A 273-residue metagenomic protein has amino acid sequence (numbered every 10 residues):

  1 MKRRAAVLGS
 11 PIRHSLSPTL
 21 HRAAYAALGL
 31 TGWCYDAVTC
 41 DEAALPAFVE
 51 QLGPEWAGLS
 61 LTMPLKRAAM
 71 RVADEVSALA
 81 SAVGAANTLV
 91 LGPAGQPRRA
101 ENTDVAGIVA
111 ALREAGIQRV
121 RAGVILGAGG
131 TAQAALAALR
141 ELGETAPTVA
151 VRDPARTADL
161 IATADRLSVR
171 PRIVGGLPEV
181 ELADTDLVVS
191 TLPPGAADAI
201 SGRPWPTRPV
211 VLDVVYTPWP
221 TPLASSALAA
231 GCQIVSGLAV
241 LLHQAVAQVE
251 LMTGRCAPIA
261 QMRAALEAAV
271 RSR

Functional and structural regions predicted by a protein language model:
K2-A115, P218, A230: Phosphate/diphosphate ligand-binding glycine-rich loop within oxidoreductases
G9, N102-V105, L112-E144, V151-P154: Glycine-rich adenosine-cofactor-binding loop
L30-V38, A146-T148, V169-P171: Short beta-strand elements in bilobed, periplasmic/extracellular small-molecule ligand-binding domains
E141-A146, A230-Q233: Conserved S-adenosyl-L-methionine
E144-L167: NAD(P)-binding Rossmann-fold cofactor-contacting core
D165-V235: Rossmann-like adenosine-cofactor binding region
V214-R273: Adenosine-phosphate binding glycine-rich loop
